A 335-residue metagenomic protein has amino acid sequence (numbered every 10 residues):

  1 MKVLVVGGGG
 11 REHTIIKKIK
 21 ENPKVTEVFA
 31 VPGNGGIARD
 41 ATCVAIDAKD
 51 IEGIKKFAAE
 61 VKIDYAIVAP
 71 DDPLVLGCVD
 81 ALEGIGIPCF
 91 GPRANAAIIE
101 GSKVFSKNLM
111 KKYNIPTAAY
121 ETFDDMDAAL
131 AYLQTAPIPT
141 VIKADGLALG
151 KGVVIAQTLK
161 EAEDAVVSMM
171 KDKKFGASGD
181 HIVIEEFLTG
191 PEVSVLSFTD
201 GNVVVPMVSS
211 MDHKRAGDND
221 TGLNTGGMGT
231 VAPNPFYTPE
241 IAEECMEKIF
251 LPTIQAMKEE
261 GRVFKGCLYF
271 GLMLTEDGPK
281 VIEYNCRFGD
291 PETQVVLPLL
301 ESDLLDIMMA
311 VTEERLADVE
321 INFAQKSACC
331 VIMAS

Functional and structural regions predicted by a protein language model:
M1-A94: ATP-binding N-terminal substructure of ATP-dependent carboxylate-amine bond-forming enzymes
V5, A30-V31, I67-V68, C89-P92 (+6 more regions): General beta-strand structural signal in soluble alpha/beta enzymes
A38-A41, K55, I98-V104, G217-N219: Short, charged, surface-exposed secondary-structure boundary motifs
C43-K49, E121-D125, A156: Short acidic-hydrophobic, aromatic-tinged amphipathic segments that line or gate anion-handling sites
F90-G152: A conserved helix-loop-beta module that forms one wall/lid of the active-site cleft in ATP-utilizing catalytic domains
G152-Q294: Internal nucleotide-binding/catalytic subdomain
A310-S335: A glycine-rich beta-turn/hairpin centered on an aromatic-Pro dipeptide
